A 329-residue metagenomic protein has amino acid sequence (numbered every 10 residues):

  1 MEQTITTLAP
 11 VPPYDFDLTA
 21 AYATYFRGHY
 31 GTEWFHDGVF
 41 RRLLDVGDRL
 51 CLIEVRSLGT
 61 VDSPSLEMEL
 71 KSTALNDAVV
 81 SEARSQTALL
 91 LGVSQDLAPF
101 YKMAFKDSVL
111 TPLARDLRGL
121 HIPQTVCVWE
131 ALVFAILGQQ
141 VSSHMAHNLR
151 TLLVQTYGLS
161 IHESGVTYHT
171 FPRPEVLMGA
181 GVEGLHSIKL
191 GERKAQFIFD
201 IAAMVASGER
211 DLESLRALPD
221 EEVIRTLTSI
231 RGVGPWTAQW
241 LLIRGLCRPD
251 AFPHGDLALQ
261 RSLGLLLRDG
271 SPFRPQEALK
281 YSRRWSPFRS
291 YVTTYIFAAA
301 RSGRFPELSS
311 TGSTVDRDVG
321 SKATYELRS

Functional and structural regions predicted by a protein language model:
M1-S329: HhH-family (HhH-GPD) DNA N-glycosylase catalytic core used in base-excision repair
